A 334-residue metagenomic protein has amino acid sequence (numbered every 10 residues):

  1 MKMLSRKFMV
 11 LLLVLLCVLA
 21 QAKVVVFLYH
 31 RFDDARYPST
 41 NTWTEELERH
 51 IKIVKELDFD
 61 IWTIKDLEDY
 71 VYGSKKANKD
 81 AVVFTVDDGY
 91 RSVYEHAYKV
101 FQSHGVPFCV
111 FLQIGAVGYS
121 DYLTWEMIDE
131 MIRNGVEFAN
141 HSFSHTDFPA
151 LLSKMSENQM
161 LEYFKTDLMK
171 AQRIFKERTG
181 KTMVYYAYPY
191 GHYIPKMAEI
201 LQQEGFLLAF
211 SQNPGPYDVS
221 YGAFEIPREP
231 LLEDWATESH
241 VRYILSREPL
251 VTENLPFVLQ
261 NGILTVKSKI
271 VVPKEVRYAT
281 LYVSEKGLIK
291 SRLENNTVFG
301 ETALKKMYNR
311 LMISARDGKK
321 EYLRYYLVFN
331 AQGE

Functional and structural regions predicted by a protein language model:
M1-M9: Bacterial N-terminal signal peptides that target proteins for export
V10-V18: Bacterial N-terminal signal peptides
A22-V82, L245-L255, F299, I313-E334: N-terminal pre-catalytic segment of deacetylase/amide-hydrolase enzymes
F27-S39, L57-D60, Y70, N78-V82 (+3 more regions): Metal-dependent polysaccharide deacetylase catalytic core of the NodB/CE4 family, i.e., the active-site-bearing domain
F206-G215: Acidic, His- and aromatic-enriched active-site or binding-groove loops in soluble protein domains that engage sugars
V219-E253: Catalytic cores of secreted or luminal carbohydrate-active enzymes
P249-E334: Beta-strand-enriched, solvent-exposed domains that form extended recognition/catalytic surfaces
